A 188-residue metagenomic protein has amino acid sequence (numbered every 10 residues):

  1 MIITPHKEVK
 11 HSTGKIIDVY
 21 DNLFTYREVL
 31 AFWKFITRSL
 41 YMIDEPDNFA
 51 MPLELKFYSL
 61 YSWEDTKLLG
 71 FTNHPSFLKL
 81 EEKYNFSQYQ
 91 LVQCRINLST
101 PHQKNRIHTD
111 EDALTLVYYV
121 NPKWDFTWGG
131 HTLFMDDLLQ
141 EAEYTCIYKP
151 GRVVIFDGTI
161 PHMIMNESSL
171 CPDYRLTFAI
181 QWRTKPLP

Functional and structural regions predicted by a protein language model:
M1-Q88: Non-heme Fe(II)/2-oxoglutarate
L78, E82-P188: Catalytic core of non-heme Fe(II) oxygenases with the double-stranded beta-helix
